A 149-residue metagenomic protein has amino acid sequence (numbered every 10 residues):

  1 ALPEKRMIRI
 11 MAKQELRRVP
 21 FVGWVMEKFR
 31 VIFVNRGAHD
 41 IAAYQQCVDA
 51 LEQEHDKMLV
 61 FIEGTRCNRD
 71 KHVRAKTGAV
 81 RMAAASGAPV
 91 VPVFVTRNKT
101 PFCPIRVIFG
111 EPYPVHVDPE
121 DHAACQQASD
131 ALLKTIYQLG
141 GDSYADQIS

Functional and structural regions predicted by a protein language model:
A1-A38, Q46: Catalytic core of membrane glycerolipid acyltransferases/transacylases, capturing the structured, soluble-facing
I41: Catalytic-core regions of hydrolytic enzymes
Y44-S149: Non-catalytic C-terminal accessory region of glycerolipid acyltransferases and related lyso-lipid remodeling enzymes
